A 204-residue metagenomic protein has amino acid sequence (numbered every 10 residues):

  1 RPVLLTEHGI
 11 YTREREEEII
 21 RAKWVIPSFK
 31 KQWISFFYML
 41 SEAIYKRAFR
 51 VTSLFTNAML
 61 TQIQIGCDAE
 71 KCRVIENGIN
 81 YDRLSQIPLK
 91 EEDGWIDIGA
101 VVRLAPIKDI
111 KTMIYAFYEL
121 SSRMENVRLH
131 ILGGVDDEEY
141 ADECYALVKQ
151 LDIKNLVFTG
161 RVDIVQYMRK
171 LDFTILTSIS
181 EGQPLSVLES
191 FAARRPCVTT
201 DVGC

Functional and structural regions predicted by a protein language model:
T6-M39: Acceptor-binding helix/loop patch of EC 2.4 sugar-transfer enzymes, predominantly nucleotide-sugar-dependent
K30-T52, I65: Membrane-proximal helix-turn-helix segments that form the acceptor-binding/catalytic region of lipid-linked
N57, G78: Carbohydrate-associated surface elements
I79, V101, R128-D142, F158: Glycosyltransferase donor-sugar binding loop
K90-K108, I114-F117, H130: Conserved donor-binding/catalytic core segment of Leloir-type glycosyltransferases
A141-R161: Nucleotide-activated donor-binding/catalytic signature segment of Leloir-type glycosyltransferases, i.e., the conserved
I179: Aromatic "clamp/platform" in nucleotide-sugar-dependent glycosyltransferases that forms part of the donor/acceptor
P196-T199: Short hydrophobic beta-strand element within catalytic cores of glycosyltransferases and related nucleotide-activated
